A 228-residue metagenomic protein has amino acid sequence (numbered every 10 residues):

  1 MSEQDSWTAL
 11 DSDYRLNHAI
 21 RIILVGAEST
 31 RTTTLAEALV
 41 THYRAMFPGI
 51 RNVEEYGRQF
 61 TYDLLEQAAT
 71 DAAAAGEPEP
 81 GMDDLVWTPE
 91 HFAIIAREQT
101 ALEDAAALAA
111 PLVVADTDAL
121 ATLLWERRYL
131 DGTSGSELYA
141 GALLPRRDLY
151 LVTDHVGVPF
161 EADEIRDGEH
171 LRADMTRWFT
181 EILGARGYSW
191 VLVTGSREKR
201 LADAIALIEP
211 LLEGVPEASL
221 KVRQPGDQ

Functional and structural regions predicted by a protein language model:
M1-R21: Extreme N-terminal, non-catalytic leader segments that precede Walker-type/kinase nucleotide-binding cores
S2-A9, G214-Q228: C-terminal accessory extensions appended to soluble enzyme cores
L24-L39: Glycine-rich phosphate-binding P-loop
V40-E98: Conserved substrate/cofactor phosphate-moiety recognition/catalytic segment in nucleotide-dependent phosphotransferases
I50-R51, L112-V114, Y150: Hydrophobic "anchor" residues on beta-strands that sit immediately upstream of conserved functional sites
E54, A115-T117, T153: Active-site flanking residues adjacent to catalytic metal/cofactor-binding acidic residues
T88-P145: Glycine-rich phosphate-binding loop used to anchor ATP phosphates in small-molecule kinases, encompassing both
Y129-E198, L212, S219-R223: A glycine- and Lys/Arg-enriched "phosphate-lid" helix/loop adjacent to the NTP-binding pocket of small-molecule kinases
